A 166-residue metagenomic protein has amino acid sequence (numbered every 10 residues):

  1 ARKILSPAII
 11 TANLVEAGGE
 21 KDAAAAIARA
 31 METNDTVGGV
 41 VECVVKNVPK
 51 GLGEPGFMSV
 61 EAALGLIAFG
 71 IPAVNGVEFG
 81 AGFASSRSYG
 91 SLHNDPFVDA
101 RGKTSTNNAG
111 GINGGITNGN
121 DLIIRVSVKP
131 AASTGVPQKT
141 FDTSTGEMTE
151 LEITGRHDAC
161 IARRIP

Functional and structural regions predicted by a protein language model:
A1-G56: Glycine-rich, mobile lid/loop segments that gate access to catalytic sites or pores
R2, R29, R87, R101 (+3 more regions): Arginine residue identity/basic-tract feature
T33-L151: Glycine-rich anion/phosphate-binding loop at the beta-strand->alpha-helix junction
S144-P166: Amphipathic, heptad-repeat alpha-helical segments used for oligomerization and assembly
